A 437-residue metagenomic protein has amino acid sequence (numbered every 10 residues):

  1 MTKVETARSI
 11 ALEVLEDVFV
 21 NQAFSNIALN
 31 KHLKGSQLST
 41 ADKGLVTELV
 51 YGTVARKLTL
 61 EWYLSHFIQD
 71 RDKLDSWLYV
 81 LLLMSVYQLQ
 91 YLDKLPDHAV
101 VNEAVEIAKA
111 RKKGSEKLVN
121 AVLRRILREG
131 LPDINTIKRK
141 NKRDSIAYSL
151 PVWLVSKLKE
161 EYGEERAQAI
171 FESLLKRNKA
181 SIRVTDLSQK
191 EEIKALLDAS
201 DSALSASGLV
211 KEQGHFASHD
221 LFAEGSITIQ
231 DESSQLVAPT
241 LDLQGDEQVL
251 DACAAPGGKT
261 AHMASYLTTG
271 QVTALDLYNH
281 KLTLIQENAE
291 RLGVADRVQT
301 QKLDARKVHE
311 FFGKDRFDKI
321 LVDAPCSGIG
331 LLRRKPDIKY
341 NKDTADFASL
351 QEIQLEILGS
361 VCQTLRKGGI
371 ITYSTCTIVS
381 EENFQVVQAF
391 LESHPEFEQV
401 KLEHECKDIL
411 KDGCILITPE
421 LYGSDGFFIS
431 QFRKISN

Functional and structural regions predicted by a protein language model:
M1-N437: S-adenosylmethionine
